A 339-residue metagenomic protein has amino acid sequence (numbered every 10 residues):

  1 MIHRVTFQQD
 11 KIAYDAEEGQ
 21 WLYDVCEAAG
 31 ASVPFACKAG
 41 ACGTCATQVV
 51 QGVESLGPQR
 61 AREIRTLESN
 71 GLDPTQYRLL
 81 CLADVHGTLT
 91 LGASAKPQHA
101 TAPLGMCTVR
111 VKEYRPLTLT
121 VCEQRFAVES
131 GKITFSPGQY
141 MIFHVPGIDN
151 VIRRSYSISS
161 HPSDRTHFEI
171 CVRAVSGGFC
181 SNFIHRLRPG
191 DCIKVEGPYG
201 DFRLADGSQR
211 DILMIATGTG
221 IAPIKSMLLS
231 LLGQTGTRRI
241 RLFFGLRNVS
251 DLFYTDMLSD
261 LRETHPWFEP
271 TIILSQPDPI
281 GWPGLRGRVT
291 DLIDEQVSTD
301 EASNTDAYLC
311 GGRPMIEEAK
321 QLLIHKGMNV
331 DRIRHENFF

Functional and structural regions predicted by a protein language model:
M1-L79, A83, G233, R239-F339: Reductase modules of NAD(P)H-dependent flavoproteins
W21, A28, T44, T88-T90 (+2 more regions): Residue-level marker of beta-strand positions
E68-L117, V121-F126: Fe-S ferredoxin-like electron-transfer domains and their immediately adjacent linker/connector regions across
V85, P97, G147-N150, G197-F202: Short, charged beta-turn/beta-strand-edge "cap" motif at the junction between a beta-strand and an adjacent loop
P103-D191, R210, L246-N248, I273-P277: Ferredoxin-reductase
G138, G220, G312: Short, conserved phosphate/pyrophosphate- and ester-handling motifs at nucleotide-, phospho-/glycolipid
K225-G233: Histidine-anchored nucleotide/phosphate-binding helix
